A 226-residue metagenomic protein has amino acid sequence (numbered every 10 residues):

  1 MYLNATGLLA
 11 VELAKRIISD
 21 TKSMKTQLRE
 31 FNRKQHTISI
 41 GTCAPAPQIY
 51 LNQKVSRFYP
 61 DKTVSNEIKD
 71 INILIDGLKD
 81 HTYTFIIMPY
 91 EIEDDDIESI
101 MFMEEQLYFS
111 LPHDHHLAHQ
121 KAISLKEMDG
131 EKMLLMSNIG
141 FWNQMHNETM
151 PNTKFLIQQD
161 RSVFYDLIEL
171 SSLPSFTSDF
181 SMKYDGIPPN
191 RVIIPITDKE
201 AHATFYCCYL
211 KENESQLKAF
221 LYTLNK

Functional and structural regions predicted by a protein language model:
M1-D20: Basic, amphipathic "hinge/linker" alpha-helix immediately C-terminal to the N-terminal HTH DNA-binding motif
E12, Q53-K54, I71-L107, L111 (+1 more regions): Short beta-strand-centered segments that line the small-molecule binding cleft or hinge of alpha/beta clamshell
K15-S65, K69-D76, S215: N-terminal winged-helix
I49-L51, D129-T153, L217: Secondary-structure junction motif
K62-D70, P89, L135-M136, P151-V163: Short beta-strand-to-loop elements that line the ligand-binding cleft of bilobed periplasmic-binding protein-like
D94-I100, E105, V163-E212: Beta-alpha-beta core module
S99-L107, L111-M133: Flexible hinge/capping segments at coil-to-helix
S110-A118, T204-S215: A bilobed periplasmic-binding-protein/Venus flytrap-type ligand-binding module shared by bacterial periplasmic
